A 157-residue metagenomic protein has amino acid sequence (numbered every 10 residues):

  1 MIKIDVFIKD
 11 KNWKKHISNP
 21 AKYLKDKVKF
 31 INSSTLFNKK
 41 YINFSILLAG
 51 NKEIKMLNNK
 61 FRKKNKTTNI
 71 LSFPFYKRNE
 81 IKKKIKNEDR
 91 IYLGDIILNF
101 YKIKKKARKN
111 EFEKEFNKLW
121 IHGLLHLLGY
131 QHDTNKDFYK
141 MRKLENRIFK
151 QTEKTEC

Functional and structural regions predicted by a protein language model:
M1-N117, L127-C157: An acidic/histidine-cluster motif and surrounding catalytic segment that typifies divalent-metal-assisted enzyme active
